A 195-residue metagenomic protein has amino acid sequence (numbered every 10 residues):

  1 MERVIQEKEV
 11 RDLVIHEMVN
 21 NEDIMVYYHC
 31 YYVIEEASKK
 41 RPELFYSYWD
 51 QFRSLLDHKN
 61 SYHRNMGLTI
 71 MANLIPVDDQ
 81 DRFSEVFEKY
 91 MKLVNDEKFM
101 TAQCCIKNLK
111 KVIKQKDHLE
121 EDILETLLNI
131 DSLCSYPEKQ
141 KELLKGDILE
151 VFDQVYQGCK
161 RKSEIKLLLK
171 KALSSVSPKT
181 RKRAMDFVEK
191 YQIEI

Functional and structural regions predicted by a protein language model:
M1-K40, F152, Y156, K166 (+1 more regions): N-terminal alpha-helical scaffold/docking segments in eukaryotic complex subunits
E7-E9, E43-Q51, D81-E88, H118-L127 (+1 more regions): Short sequence/structural elements of tandem HEAT/ARM alpha-solenoid repeats
L13-N21, Q51-K59, V86-L93, T126-C134 (+1 more regions): Alpha-solenoid HEAT/Armadillo-like helical repeat scaffolds in large eukaryotic proteins
E22-D23, K59-S61, E97-F99, P137 (+2 more regions): Short inter-helical turns and helix N-cap capping residues of alpha-solenoid HEAT/ARM repeat scaffolds
M25-A37, D50-Q51, M66-N73: Non-membrane alpha-helical segments in proteins
E35, A72, K110-K111, G146-D153 (+1 more regions): Structural signature of alpha-helical solenoid repeat scaffolds
Y90-S132: A contiguous pocket-lining binding segment that forms or flanks enzyme active sites
